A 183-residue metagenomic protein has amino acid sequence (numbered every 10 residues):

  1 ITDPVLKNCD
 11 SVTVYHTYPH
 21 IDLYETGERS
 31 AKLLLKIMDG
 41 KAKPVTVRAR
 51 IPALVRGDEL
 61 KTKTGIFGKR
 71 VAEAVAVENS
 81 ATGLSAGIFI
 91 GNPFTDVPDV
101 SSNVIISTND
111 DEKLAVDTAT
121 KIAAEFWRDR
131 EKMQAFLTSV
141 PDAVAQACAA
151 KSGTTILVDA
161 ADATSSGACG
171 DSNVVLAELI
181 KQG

Functional and structural regions predicted by a protein language model:
I1-A42, T154, D159-L176, I180-G183: Active-site histidine-anchored catalytic micro-motif
D3-K7, G40, P44, F94 (+2 more regions): Short hydrophobic/aromatic-rich motifs at helix boundaries and adjacent loops
N8-I90: A post-motif C-terminal structural segment
V55-G183: Hard-cation-handling environments
